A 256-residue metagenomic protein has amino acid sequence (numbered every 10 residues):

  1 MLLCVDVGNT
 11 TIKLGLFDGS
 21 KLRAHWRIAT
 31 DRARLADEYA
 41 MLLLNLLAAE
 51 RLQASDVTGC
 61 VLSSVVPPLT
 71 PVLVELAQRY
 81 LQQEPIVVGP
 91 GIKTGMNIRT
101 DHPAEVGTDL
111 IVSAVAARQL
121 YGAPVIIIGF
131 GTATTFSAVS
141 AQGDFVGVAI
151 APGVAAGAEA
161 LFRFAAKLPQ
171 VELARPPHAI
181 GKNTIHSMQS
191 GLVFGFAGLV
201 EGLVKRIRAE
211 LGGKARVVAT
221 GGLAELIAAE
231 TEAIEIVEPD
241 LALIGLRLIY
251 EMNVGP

Functional and structural regions predicted by a protein language model:
L2-A48, G143-Q170, A174-R175: Short glycine-rich, Thr/Ser-proximal phosphate-binding strand/loop in the N-terminal lobe of ATP-dependent enzymes
L2-C4, T30, G157-P256: ATP-binding/phosphotransfer module of carbohydrate and carboxylate kinases, centering on a glycine-rich
L2-D6, V61, V125-G129, V218: Short glycine-aspartate micro-motif
A33-R34, I92-G95, L241-G245: A short acidic, often aromatic-flanked loop/helix-cap motif at beta-alpha or helix-coil junctions that lines enzyme
L43-G59, L203-K214: Phosphate/pyrophosphate-binding loops at sites that engage ATP/ADP/AMP, CoA/4′-phosphopantetheine, polyphosphate
L47-L52, V57-Q78: Phosphate-bearing ligand-interacting subdomains that bind or position ATP/ADP/UDP/GDP/NAD(P) or nucleotide-linked
A54-V65, E84-I86, L211-G222: Short glycine-rich phosphate-binding loop at a beta-alpha junction
V74, Q83-V87, I92-F164, V193-R206 (+2 more regions): Phosphate-binding/catalytic loop of phosphoryl-transfer enzymes
